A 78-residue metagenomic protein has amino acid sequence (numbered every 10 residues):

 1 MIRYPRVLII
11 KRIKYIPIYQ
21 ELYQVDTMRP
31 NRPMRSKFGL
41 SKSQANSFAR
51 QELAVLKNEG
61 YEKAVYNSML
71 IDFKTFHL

Functional and structural regions predicted by a protein language model:
M1-L22, S68: Short N-terminal "domain-start" leader segments that mark the transition from disordered tails or signal peptides into
T27, F38: BZIP DNA-binding basic region
M28-R32: Acidic, low-complexity, intrinsically disordered interaction modules
M34, L40-L78: N-terminal DNA-binding module of tyrosine recombinases/phage integrases
